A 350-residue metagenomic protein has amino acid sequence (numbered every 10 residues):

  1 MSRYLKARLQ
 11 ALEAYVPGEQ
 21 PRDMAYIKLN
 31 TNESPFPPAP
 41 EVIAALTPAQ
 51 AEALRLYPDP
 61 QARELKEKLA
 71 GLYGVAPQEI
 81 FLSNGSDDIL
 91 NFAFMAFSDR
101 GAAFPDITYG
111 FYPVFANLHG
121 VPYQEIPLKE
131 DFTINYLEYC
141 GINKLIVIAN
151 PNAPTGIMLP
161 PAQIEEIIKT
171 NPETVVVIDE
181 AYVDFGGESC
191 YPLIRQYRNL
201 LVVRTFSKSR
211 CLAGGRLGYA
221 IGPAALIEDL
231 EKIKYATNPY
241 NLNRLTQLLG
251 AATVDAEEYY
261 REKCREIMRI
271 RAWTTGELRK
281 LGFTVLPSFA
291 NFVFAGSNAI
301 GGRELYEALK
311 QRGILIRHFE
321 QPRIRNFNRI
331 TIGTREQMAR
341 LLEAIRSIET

Functional and structural regions predicted by a protein language model:
M1-L56, I142: N-terminal "arm"/small-domain region of PLP-dependent enzymes with the aminotransferase-like
R63-G101, H119, A299: Phosphate-binding glycine-rich loop
A76-I80, E180, R198-N199, N326: Short acidic capping loops at alpha-helix termini that bridge into adjacent secondary structure
A96-F115: Conserved PLP-anchoring active-site segment centered on the Schiff-base-forming lysine
Q124, L128-D184: Active-site phosphate-binding strand-loop segment of PLP-dependent enzymes
A162, E307-R312, R317, Q321-T350: PLP-dependent enzyme catalytic core of the Aspartate aminotransferase-like
N199-R279, F283-L286: PLP-dependent aminotransferase class I/II
I267-M268, K280-R312, N328: Conserved PLP-binding catalytic core of the aspartate aminotransferase-like
